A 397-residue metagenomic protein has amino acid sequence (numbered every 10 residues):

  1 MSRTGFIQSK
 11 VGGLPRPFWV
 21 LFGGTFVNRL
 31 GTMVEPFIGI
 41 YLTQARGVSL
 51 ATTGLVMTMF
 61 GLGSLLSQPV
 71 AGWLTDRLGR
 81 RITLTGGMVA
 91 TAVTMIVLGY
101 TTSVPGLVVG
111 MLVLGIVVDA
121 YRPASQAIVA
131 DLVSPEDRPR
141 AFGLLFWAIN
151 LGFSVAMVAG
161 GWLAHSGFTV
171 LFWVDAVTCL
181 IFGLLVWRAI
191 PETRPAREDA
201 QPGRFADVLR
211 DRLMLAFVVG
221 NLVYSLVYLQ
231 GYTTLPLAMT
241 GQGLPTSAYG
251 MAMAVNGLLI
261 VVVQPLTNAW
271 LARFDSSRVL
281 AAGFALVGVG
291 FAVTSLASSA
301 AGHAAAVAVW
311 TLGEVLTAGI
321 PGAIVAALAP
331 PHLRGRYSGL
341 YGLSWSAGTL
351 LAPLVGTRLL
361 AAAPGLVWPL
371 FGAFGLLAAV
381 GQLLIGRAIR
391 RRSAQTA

Functional and structural regions predicted by a protein language model:
M1-P15, P191-G220: Juxtamembrane intracellular "pre-TM" segments in multi-pass secondary transporters
R16-G61, L215-A252: Helix-loop boundary and gating motifs at the non-cytosolic
M33, G61-P69, F153-S154, G257-P265 (+1 more regions): Residue-level signature of mid-helix packing/kink "hotspots" within the transmembrane helices of 12-pass Major
L66-T102: Conserved MFS/SLC helix-loop-helix module at the cytosolic interface between two early adjacent transmembrane helices
S67-G79, V263-S276, L360: Helix-to-loop junctions at the C-terminal end of transmembrane segments in multipass secondary transporters
I82-I96, R278-V293: Structural signature of the two symmetry-related core transmembrane helices
G110-I149: Cytoplasmic helix-loop-helix junction between adjacent transmembrane helices in 12-TM secondary transporters
V177-A196, G381-G386: C-terminal membrane-cytosol helix-exit motif in multi-pass small-molecule transporters
